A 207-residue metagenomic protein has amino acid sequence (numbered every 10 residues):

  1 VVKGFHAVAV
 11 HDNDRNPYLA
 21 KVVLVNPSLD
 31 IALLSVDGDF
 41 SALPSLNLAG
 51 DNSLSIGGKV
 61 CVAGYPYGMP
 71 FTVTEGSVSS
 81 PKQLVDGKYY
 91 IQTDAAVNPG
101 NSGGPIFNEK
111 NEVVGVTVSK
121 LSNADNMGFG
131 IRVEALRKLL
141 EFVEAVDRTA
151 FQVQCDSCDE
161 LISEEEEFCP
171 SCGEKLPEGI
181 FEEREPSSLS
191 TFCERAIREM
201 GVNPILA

Functional and structural regions predicted by a protein language model:
V1, S53-P66, P105-N123, K175-P177: Active-site-proximal beta-strands of protease catalytic cores
V1-G64, G68-F71, D86-Y89, P99 (+1 more regions): Conserved active-site neighborhood of the chymotrypsin/trypsin-like protease fold
D12, N108, C155, S163: Acidic surface patches and DE-rich sequence motifs
V36-L46, P70-Q154: Active-site region of chymotrypsin-like
C155-C158, C169-C172: Short cysteine-rich clusters marking metal-coordination/redox-active sites
S163-E165, E178-G179: Short, non-ligating residues that shape and space the ligands of small metal-coordination modules and catalytic
C172-R184: Short Cys/His-rich micro-motifs in 6-15 aa windows
E183-A207: Long, charge-rich boundary regions
